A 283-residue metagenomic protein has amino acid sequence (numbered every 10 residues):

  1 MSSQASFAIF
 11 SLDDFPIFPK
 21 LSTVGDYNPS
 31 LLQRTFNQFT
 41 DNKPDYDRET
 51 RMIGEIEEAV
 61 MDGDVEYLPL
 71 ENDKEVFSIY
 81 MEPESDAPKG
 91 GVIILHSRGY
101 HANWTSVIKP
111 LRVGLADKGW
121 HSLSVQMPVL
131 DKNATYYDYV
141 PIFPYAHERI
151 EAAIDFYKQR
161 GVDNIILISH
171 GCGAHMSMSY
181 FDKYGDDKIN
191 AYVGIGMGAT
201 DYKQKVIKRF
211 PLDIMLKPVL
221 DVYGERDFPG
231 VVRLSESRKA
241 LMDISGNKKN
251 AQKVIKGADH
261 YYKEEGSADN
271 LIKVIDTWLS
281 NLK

Functional and structural regions predicted by a protein language model:
F10-L21, S30-D86: N-terminal cap/lid segment of alpha/beta-hydrolase-fold proteins
P88-S97: Short beta-strand element of the alpha/beta-hydrolase
H101-P110: The serine-hydrolase catalytic nucleophile loop
R112-N133: Conserved alpha/beta-hydrolase
T135-R160: Alpha/beta-hydrolase active-site loop
D155-M215: Primarily recognizes the serine-hydrolase "nucleophile elbow" in alpha/beta-hydrolase and SGNH/GDSL folds
A191, G196-I255, D259: The feature captures the conserved acid-bearing segment of alpha/beta-hydrolase catalytic domains
N247-K283: C-terminal catalytic histidine-bearing segment of alpha/beta-hydrolase fold enzymes
